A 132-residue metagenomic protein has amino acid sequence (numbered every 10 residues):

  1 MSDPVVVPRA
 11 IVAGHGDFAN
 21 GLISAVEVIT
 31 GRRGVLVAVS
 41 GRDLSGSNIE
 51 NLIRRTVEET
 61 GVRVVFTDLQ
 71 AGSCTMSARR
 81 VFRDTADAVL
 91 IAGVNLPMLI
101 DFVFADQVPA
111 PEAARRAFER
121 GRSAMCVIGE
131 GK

Functional and structural regions predicted by a protein language model:
M1-K132: N-terminal loops that bind phosphate or other acidic moieties and the adjacent beta-alpha structural core
